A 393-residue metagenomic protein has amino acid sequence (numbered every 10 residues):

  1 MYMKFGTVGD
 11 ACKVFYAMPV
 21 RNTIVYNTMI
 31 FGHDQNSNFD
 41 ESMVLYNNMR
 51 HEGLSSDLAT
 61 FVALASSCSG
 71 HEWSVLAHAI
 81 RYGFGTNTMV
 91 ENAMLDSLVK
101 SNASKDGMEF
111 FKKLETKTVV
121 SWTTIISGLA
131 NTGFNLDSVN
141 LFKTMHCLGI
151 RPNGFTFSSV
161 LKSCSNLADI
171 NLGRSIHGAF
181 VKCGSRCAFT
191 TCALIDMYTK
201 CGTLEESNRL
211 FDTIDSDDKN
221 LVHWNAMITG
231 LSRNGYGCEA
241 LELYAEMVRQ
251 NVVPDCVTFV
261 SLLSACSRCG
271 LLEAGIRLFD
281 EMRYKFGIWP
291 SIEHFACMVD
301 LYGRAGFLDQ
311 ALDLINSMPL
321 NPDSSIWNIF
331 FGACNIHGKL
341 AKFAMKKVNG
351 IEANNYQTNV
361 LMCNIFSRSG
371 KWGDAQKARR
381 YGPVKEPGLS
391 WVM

Functional and structural regions predicted by a protein language model:
M1-M393: Terminal (and in a subset, N-terminal) low-complexity or junction segments at the ends of helical repeat RNA-binding
